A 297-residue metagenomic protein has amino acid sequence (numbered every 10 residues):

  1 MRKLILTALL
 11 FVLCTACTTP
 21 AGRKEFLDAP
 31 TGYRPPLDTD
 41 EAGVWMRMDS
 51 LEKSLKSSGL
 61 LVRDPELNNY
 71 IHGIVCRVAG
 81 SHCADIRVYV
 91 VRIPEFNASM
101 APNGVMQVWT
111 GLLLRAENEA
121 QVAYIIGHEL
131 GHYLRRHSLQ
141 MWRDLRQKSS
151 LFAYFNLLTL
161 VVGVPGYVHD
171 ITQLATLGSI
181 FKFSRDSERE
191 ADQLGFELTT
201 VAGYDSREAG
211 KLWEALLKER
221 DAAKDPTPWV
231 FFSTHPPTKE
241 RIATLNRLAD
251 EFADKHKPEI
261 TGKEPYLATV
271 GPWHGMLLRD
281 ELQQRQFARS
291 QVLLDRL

Functional and structural regions predicted by a protein language model:
R2-T7: Sec-dependent signal peptide recognition, specifically the positively charged N-region followed immediately by
L13-A16: C-terminal motif of bacterial Sec signal peptides marking the signal peptidase cleavage site
T18-G163, L177, L194-S233, K239 (+2 more regions): Peri-catalytic and regulatory segments of divalent metal-dependent proteins
I180-S184: Active-site-proximal helix/loop segments of hydrolytic enzymes
